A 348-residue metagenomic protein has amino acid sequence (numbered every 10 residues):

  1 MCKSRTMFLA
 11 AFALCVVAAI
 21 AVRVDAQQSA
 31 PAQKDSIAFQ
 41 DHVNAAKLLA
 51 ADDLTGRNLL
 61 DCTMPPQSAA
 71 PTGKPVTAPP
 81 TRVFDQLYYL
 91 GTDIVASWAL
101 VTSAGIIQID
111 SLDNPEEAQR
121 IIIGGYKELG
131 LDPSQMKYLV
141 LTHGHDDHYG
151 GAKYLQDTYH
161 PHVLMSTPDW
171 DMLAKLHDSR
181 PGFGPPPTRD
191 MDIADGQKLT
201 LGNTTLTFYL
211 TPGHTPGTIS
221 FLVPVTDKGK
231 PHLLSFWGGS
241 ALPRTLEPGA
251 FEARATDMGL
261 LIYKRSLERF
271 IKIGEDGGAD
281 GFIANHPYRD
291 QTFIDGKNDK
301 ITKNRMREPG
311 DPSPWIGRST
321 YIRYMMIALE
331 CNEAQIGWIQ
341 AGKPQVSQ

Functional and structural regions predicted by a protein language model:
M1-R5: N-terminal secretory signal peptides that target proteins for export/translocation
A10-A19: Bacterial N-terminal signal peptides
A21-Q28: Boundary at the C-terminal end of the N-terminal hydrophobic targeting segment
Q28-G73, K228-P231, L242-Q348: Accessory terminal helices/loops
A32-I37, H42, L48, E116-R120 (+4 more regions): Active-site HxH/HxHxD metal-binding segment of metal-dependent hydrolases
T63, Q67, R82-V83, R120 (+6 more regions): Metallo-beta-lactamase
G73-L129, F221-E247: Conserved beta-strand hairpin/beta-sheet module of binuclear metal-dependent hydrolase folds, prominently
E116, G144-G150, W170-L173, P216-I219 (+3 more regions): Active-site environment of divalent metal-dependent phosphoester hydrolases
